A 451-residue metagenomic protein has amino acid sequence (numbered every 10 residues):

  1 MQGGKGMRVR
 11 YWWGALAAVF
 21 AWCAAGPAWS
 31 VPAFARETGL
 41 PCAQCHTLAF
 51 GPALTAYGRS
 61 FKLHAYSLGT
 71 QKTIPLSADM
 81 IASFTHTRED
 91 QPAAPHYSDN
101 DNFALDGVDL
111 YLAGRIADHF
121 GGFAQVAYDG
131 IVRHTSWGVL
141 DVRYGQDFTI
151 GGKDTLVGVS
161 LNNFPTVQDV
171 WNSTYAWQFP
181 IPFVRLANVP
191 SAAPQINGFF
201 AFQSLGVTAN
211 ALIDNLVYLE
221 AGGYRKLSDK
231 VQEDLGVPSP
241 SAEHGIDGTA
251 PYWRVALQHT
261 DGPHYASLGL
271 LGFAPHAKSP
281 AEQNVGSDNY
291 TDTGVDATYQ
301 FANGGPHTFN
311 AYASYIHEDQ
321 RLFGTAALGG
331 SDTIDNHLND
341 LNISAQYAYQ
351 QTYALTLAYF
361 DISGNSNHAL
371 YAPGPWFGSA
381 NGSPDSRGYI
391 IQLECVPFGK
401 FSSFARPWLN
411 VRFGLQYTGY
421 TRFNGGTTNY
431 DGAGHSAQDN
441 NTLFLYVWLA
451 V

Functional and structural regions predicted by a protein language model:
L40-A49: The canonical Cys-X-X-Cys-His
P41, I391-P397, A437-V451: Outer-membrane beta-barrel "beta-signal"
A53-T55, I74-H86, S98-D229, D247-P263 (+7 more regions): Outer membrane beta-barrel
S83-E89, A127-I131, T149, F164-Q168 (+6 more regions): Sequence/structural signature of outer-membrane beta-barrel proteins
S98-N102, G130-W137, N197-A201, S241-G248 (+4 more regions): Replace "Gram-negative outer membrane beta-barrel proteins" with "bacterial and organellar outer membrane beta-barrel
P263-G399: Detector for outer-membrane/organellar transmembrane beta-barrel domains, recognizing the amphipathic beta-strand
